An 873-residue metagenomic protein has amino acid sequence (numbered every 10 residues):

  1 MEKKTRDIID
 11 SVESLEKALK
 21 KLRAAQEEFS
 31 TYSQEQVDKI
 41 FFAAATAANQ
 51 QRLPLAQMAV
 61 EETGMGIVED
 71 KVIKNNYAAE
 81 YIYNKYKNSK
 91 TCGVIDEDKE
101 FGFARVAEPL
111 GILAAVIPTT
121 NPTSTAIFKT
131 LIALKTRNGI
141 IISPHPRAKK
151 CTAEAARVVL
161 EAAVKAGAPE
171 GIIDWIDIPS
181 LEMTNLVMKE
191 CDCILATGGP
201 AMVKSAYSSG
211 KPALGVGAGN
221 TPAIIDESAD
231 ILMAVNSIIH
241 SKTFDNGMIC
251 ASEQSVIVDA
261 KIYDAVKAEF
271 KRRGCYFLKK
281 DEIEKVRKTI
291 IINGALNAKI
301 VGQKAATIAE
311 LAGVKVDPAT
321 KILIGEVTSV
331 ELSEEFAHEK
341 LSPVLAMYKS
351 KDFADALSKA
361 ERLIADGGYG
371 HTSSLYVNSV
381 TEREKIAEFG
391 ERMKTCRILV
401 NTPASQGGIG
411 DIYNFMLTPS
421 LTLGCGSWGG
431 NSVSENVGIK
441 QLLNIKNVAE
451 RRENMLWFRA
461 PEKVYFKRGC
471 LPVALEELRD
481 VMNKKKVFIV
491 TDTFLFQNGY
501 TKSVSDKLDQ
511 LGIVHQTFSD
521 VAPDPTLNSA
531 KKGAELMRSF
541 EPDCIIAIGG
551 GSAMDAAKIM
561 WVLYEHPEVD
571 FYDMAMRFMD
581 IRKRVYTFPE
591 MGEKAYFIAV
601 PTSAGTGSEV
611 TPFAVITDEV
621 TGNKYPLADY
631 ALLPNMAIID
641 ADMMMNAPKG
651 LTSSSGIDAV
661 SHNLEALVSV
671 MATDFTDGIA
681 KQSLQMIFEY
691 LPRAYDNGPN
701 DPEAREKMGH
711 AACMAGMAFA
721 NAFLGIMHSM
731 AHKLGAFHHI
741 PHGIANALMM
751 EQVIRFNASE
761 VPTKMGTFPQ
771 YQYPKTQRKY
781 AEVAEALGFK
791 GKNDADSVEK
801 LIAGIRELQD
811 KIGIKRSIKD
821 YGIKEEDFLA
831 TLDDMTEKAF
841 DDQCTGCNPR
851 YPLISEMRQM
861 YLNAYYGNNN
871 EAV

Functional and structural regions predicted by a protein language model:
E2-A104, R272: N-terminal Rossmann-like NAD(P)+-binding subdomain of aldehyde/semialdehyde dehydrogenases
K4, S30, V314-N454: Conserved C-terminal structural/oligomerization subdomain of aldehyde/semialdehyde dehydrogenase
I9-S11, I127, V203-E331, S358 (+1 more regions): ALDH superfamily catalytic-core signature
V94-M233: Rossmann-like NAD(P) dinucleotide-binding subdomain of oxidoreductase/dehydrogenase enzymes
A155, N528-D642: Glycine/threonine-rich beta-strand-loop-alpha-helix active-site module that forms ligand/phosphate-binding
D264, R272, V610-A722: Carboxylate- and glycine-rich phosphate/diphosphate-binding segment that chelates Mg2+/Mn2+
M455-C544, I818-K819: ATP/NTP phosphate-donor binding region
F737-I740, I744-D827, V873: Gly/Pro-rich interdomain helix-loop hinge
